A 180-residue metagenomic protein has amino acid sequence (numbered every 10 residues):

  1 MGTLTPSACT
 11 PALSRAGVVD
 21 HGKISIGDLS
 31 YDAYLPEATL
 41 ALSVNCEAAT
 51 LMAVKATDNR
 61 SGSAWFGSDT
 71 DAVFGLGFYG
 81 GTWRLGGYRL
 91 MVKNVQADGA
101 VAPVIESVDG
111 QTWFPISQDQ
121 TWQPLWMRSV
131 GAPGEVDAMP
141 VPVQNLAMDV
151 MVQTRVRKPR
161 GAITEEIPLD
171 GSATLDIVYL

Functional and structural regions predicted by a protein language model:
M1-L180: Mature extracellular/passenger domains of Gram-negative fimbrial/pilin and adhesin proteins
